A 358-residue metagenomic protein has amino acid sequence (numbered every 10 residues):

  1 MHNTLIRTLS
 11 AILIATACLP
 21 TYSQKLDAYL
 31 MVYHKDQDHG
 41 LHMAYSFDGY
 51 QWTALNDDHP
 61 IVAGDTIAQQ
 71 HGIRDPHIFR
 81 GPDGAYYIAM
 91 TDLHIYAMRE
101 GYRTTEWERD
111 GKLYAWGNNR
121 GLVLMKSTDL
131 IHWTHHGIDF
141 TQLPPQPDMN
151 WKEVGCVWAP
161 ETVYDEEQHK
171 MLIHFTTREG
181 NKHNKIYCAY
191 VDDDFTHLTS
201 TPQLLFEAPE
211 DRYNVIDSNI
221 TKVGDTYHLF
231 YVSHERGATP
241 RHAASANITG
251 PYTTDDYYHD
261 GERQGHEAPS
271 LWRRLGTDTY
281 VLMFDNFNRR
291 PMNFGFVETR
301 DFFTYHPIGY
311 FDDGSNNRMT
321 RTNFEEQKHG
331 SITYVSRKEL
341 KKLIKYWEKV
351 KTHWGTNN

Functional and structural regions predicted by a protein language model:
M1-K25: Bacterial Sec-dependent N-terminal signal peptides
Y22-N358: Carbohydrate-active catalytic/glycan-binding domains of CAZyme proteins, especially the secreted or lumenal ectodomains
